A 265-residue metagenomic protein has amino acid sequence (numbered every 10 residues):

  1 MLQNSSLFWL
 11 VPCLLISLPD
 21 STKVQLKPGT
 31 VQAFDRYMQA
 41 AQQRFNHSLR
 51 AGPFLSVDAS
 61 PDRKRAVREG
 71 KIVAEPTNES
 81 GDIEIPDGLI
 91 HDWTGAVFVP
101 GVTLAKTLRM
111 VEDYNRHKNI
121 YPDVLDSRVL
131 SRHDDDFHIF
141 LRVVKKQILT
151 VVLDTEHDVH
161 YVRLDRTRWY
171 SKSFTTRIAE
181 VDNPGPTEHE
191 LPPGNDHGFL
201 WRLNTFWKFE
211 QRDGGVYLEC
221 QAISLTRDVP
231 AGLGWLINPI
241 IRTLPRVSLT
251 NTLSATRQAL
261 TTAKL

Functional and structural regions predicted by a protein language model:
M1-Q3: N-terminal secretory signal peptides that target proteins for export/translocation
S5-S6, D35: Short non-domain terminal segments
S6-S17: Bacterial N-terminal signal peptides
L18-Q25: Sec/Tat signal peptide C-region and signal peptidase I cleavage site
L26-L265: Eukaryotic helix-grip
